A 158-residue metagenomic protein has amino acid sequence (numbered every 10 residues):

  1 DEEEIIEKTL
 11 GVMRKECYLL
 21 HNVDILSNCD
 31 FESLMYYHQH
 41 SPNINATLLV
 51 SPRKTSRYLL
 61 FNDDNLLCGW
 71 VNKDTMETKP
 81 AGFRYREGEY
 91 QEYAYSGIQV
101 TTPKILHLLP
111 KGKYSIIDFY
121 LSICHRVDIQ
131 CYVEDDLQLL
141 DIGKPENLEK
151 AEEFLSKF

Functional and structural regions predicted by a protein language model:
D1-L20, K79-G82: Short phosphate-binding loop-to-helix
E2, S27-N28: Alpha-helix N-cap/loop-to-helix initiation residues
I5-T9, M13, L34, S41-I44 (+1 more regions): Generic hydrophobic alpha-helical segments
C17-L19, L26, E32-H40, R53-K54 (+1 more regions): Catalytic-core segments of class I nucleotidyltransferases/pyrophosphorylases that form NMP-activated intermediates
S41-P52, R57: A short, conserved acidic/glycine-rich loop-to-beta-strand motif that forms the donor nucleotide-sugar/metal
